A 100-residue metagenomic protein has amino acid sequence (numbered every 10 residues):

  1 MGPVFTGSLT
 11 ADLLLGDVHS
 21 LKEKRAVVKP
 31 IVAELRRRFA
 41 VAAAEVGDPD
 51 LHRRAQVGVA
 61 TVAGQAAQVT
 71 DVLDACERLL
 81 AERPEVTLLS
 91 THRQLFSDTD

Functional and structural regions predicted by a protein language model:
M1-G2, T99: Intrinsically disordered, low-complexity and often Lys/Arg-enriched segments
G2-A42, L79: N-terminal first-folded block
G7, D12, A43-Q65: Short, charge-patterned binding micro-sites
S8, H19-R25, G47-D50, A55 (+2 more regions): Solvent-exposed, flexible loop/coil residues
R36, D50-H52, A81-P84: A generic structural signal for short, non-catalytic loop/turn and secondary-structure boundary residues
V41-V46, V86-S90: Short, flexible active-site-proximal loops enriched in glycine and acidic residues
A63-D100: C-terminal structural segments of small proteins and small subunits
